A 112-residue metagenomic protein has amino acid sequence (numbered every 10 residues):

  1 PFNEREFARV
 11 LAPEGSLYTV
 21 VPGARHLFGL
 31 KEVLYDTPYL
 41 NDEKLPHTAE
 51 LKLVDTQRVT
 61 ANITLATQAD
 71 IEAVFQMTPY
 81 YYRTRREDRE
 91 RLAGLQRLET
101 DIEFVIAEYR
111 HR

Functional and structural regions predicted by a protein language model:
F2, R25, A66: Short, well-structured alpha-helical interface segments that form or flank functional binding sites
F2-Y18: A short glycine-rich, Lys/Arg-flanked "PGG" loop and its adjoining helix->strand segment in the class I
S16-H47: Conserved class I S-adenosyl-L-methionine
A49-L51, H111: A structural motif corresponding to the C-terminal end of an alpha-helix and its immediate exit/capping segment
L53-D55: Residue-level detector of beta-propeller blades
V59-R112: Conserved Class I S-adenosyl-L-methionine
